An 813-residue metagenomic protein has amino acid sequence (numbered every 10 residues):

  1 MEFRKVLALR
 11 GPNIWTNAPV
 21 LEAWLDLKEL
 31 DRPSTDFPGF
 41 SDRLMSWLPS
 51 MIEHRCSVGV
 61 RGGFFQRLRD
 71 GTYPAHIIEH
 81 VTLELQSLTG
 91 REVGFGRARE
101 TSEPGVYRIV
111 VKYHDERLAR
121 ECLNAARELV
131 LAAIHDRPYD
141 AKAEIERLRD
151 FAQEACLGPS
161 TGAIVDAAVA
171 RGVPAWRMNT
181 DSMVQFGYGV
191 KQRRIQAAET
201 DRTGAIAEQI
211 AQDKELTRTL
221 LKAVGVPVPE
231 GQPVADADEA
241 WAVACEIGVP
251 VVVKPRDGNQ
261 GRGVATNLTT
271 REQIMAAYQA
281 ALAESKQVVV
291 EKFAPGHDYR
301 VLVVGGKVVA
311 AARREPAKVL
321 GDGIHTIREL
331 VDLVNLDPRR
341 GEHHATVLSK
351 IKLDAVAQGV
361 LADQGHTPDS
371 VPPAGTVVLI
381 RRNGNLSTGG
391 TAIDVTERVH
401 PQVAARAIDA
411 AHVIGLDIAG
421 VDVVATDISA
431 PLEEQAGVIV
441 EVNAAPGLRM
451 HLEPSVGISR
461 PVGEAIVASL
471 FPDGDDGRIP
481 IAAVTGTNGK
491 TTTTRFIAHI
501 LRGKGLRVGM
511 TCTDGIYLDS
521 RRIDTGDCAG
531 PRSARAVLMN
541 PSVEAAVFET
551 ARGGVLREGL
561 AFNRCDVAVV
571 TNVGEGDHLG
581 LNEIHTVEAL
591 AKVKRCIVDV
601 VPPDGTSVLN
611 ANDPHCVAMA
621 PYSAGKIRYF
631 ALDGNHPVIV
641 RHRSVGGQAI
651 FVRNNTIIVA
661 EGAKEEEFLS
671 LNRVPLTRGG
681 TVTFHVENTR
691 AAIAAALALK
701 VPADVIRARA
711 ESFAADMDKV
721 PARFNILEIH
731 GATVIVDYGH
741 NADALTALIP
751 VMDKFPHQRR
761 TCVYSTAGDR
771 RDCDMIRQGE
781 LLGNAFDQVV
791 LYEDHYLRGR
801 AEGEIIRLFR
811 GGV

Functional and structural regions predicted by a protein language model:
M1-A170, K307-A310, E315-E329, V356 (+2 more regions): ATP-dependent carboxylate activation and anion-phosphoryl transfer catalytic cores that bind Mg-ATP to form
P104-V106, V110-E246, N259: Conserved N-proximal alpha/beta basic substrate-recognition cap immediately N-terminal to, or forming the N-lobe
A168, D422, T511, E549 (+6 more regions): Residue-level signal for inorganic ion chemistry
V190-A355, P401-A405: Active-site nucleotide/adenylate-binding loops and adjacent lid/helix of ATP-dependent enzymes
D473-I516: Walker A (P-loop) phosphate-binding motif
S520-V638, R673-T677, A742, T746: Flexible active-site lid/hinge loop adjacent to a nucleotide/diphosphate and Mg2+-phosphate binding pocket
E583-A591, R595, G605, A624-T746: Adenine nucleotide phosphate-binding catalytic loops in nucleotide-utilizing enzymes
V720, T746, P750-G812: Active-site beta-alpha connecting loops in nucleotide-dependent enzymes
